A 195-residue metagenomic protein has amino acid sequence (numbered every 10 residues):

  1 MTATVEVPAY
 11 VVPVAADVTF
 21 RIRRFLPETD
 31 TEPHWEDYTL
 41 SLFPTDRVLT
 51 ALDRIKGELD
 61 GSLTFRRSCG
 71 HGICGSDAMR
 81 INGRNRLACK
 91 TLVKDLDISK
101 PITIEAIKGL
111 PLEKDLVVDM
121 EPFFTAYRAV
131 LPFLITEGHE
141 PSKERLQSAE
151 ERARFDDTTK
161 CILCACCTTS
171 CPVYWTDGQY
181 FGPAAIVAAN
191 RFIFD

Functional and structural regions predicted by a protein language model:
M1-V12: Secretory/periplasmic and organellar redox-cofactor proteins
E6-P8, L26, D37-T39, L63-F65: Short secondary-structure capping/turn segments at boundaries of alpha-helices and beta-strands
P13-V18, G72-S76: A short, compositionally biased
A15-Y38: Eukaryote-biased recognition of intrinsically disordered, low-complexity regulatory segments
R23, S41, R80-R84: Short strand-turn-strand beta-turns centered on an Asx-Gly dipeptide
T31, L63-K94, D156-T176: Local cysteine-cluster metal-coordination motifs and their immediate loop/turn environment, predominantly Fe-S cluster
W35-R47: Short, contiguous acidic and Ser/Thr-rich linear segments
P44-G61, K100-D195: Ferredoxin-type iron-sulfur electron-transfer modules in oxidoreductases and energy-metabolism complexes
